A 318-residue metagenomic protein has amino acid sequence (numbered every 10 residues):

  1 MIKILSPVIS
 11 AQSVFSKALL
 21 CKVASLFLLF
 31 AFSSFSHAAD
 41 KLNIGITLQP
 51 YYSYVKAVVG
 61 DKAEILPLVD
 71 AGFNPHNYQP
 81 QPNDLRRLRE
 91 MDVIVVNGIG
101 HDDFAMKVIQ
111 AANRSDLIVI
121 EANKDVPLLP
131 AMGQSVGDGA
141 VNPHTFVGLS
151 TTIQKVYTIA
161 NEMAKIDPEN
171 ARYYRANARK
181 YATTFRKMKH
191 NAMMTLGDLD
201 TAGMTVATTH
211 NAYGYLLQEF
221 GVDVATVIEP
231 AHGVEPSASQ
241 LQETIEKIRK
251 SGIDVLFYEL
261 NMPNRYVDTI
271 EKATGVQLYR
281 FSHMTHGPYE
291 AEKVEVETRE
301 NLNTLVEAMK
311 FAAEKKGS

Functional and structural regions predicted by a protein language model:
M1-A18: N-terminal secretory signal peptides that target proteins for export/translocation
K3-I4, F32, K41: Absolute N-terminal positional cue centered near the fourth residue
A18-S34: Bacterial N-terminal signal peptides
A38-S318: Extracytoplasmic metal-acquisition and chelation regions
